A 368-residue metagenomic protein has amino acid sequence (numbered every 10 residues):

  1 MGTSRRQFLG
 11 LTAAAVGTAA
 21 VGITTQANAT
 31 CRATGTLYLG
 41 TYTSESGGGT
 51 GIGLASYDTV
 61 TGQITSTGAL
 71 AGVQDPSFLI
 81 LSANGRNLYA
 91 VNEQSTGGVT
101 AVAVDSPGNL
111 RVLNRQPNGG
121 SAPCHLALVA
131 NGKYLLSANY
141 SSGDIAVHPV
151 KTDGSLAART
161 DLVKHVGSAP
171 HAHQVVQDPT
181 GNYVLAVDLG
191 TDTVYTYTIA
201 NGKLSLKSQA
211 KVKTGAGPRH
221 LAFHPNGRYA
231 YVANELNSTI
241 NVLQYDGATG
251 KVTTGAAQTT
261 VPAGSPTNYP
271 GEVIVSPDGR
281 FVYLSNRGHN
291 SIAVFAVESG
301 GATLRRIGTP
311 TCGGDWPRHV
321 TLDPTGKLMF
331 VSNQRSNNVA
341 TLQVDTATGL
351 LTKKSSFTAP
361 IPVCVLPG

Functional and structural regions predicted by a protein language model:
M1-V16: N-terminal secretory signal peptides and thylakoid transit peptides that target proteins across membranes
I23-Y42: C-terminal segment of N-terminal export signals and the immediately downstream linker at the start of the mature
Y42-S44, E93, Y140, V150 (+6 more regions): Short loop/turn segments immediately following the C-termini of beta-strands
G48, V73-N84, G119-A130, H165-T180 (+4 more regions): Beta-rich, blade/repeat-based domains predominating in secreted/periplasmic proteins but also intracellular
S56-T61, A103-G108, P149-S155, T198-K203 (+3 more regions): Short loop/turn segments immediately following beta-strands, especially the blade-tip and inter-blade linker loops
T65-A71, V112-Q116, T160-H165, L206-K211 (+3 more regions): A short beta-strand motif characteristic of beta-propeller blades
R111-Q174: Asp-box/WD-like beta-propeller blade repeats and closely related beta-sheet repeat scaffolds
